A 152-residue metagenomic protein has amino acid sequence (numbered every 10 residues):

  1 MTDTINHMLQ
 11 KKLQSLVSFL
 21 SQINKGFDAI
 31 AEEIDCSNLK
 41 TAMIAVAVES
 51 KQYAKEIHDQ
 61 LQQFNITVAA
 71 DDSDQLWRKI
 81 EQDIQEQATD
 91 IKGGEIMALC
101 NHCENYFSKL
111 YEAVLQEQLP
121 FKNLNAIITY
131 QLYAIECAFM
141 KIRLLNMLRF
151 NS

Functional and structural regions predicted by a protein language model:
M1-Q10, F64, Q82-G93, L148-S152: Membrane-interacting alpha-helical segments
T2-I34, G94-L119: Alpha-helical bundle segments that constitute or directly flank the non-heme di-iron/ferroxidase center
H7-L16, C36-K55, G93-I96, K122-C137: Alpha-helical scaffold segments that form or flank carboxylate-/histidine-based iron centers
L16, I23, I30, Y53 (+6 more regions): Amphipathic alpha-helices that form helix-helix packing interfaces
D28-D35, H58, N65, L115-L119 (+2 more regions): A structural signal for long alpha-helical coiled-coils and helix-turn connectors that form the cytosolic signaling
K40-D74, I142-L145, R149: Conserved alpha-helical segments that form or flank metal/cofactor-binding pockets of metalloenzymes
E56-S108: Carboxylate-rich helix-loop segments that flank metal/cofactor sites and access channels in metalloenzymes
L99, C103-S152: Preference for long, well-ordered alpha-helical segments
